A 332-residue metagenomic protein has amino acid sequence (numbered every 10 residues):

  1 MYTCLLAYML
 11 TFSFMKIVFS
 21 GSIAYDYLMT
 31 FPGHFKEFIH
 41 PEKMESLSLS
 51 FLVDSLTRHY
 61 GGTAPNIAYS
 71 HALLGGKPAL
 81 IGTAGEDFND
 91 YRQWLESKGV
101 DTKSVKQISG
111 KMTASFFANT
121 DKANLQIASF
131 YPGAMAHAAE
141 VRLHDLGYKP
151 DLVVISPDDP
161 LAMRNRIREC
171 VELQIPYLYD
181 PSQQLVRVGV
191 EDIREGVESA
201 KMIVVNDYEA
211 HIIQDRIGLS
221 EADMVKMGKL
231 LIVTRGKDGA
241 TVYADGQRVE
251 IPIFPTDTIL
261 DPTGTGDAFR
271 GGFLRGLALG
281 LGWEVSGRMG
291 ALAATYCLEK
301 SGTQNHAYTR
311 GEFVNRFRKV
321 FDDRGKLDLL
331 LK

Functional and structural regions predicted by a protein language model:
L10-A79, D90, D328-K332: Glycine-rich phosphate/adenosyl-contacting loop at the front of the ribokinase-like
I17, G218-K332: Conserved phosphate-binding/catalytic region of the ribokinase-like
S22, G82-E86, Q107, K122 (+1 more regions): Cofactor-binding loop segments of dinucleotide-utilizing enzymes, especially the Rossmann-like FAD- and NAD(P)+-binding
V53, K77-S104: A glycine-rich beta-to-alpha transition motif near the start of alpha/beta enzyme domains, typified by
I81-E86, K103-T113, L230-R235, P252: Beta-strand->loop->alpha-helix junctions that form or flank phosphate-binding loops in nucleotide-handling enzymes
K103-I108, F116-P157, L161: Conserved phosphate-binding/catalytic loop of the ribokinase/pfkB sugar-kinase fold
V171-L178, S182-P252, T258: Conserved phosphate/ATP/ADP-binding segment of small-molecule kinases
